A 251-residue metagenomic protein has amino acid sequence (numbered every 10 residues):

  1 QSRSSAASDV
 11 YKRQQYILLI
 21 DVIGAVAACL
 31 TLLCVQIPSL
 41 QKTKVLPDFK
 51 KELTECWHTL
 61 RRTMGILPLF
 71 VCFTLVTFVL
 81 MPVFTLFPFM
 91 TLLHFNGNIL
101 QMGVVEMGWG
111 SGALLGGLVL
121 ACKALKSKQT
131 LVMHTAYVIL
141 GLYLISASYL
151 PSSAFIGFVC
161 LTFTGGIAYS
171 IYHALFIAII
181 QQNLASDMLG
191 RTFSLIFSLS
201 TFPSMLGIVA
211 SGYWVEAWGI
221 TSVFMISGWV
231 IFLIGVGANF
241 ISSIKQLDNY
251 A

Functional and structural regions predicted by a protein language model:
Q1-A7, Y11: Single conserved hydrophobic/aromatic residue that forms the stacking wall/gate of nucleotide- or nucleobase-binding
D9-Q15, I20, C29-L30, F78: Hydrophobic alpha-helical membrane segments
R13, V35, H58-R62, L80: Residues at helix-coil transition
L18, G24, T54, R61 (+1 more regions): C-terminal transmembrane bundle of multi-pass solute transporters/carriers
G24-Q41, G237-A238: C-terminal membrane-cytosol helix-exit motif in multi-pass small-molecule transporters
P38-F70: Juxtamembrane intracellular "pre-TM" segments in multi-pass secondary transporters
R62-M81, F163: Pair of pore-lining "gating" transmembrane helices in MFS-fold secondary transporters
T77, M81, T85, S204-M205: Hydrophobic alpha-helical transmembrane segments in multi-pass membrane proteins
